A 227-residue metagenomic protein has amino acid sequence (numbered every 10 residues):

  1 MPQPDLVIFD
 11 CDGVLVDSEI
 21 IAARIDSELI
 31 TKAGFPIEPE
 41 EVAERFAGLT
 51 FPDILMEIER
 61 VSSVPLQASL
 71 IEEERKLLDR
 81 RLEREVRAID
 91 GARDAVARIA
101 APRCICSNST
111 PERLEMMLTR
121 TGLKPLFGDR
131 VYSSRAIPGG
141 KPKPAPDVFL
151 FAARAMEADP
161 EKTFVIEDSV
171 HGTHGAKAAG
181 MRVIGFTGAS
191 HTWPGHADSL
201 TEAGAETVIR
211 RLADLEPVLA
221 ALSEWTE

Functional and structural regions predicted by a protein language model:
M1-E44, V61: Active-site neighborhood of HAD-like aspartate-dependent phosphohydrolases
M1-F9, P217-E227: Non-catalytic pre-domain segments flanking phosphatase-related domains
Q3, R80-I105, P111-E115: Short, acidic loop-to-helix structural element flanking the phosphoryl-transfer center in phosphate-processing enzymes
L29-I30, T50-P65, M117, A152-A153 (+1 more regions): Helix-loop "lid/cap" segments that line or gate small-molecule binding pockets
M56-D94: Metal-dependent phosphoesterase signature
P111-F164, V170, P194-G195: Substrate-recognition "cap/lid" segment bordering the active-site pocket of phosphatases
V165-G204: Acidic, Mg2+-coordinating phosphoryl-transfer loop and its flanking beta/alpha structural elements, shared across
T207-D214: Short acidic-hydrophobic, aromatic-tinged amphipathic segments that line or gate anion-handling sites
